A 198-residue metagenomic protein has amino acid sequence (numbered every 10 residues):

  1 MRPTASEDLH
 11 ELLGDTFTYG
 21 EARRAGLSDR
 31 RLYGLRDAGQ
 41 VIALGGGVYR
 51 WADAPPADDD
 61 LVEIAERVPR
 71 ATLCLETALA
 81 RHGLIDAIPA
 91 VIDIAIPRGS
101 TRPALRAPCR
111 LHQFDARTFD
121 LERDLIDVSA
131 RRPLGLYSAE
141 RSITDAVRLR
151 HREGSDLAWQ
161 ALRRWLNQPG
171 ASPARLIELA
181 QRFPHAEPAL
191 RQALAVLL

Functional and structural regions predicted by a protein language model:
P3-L27, R31, R36, L44 (+1 more regions): Nucleic-acid-binding surface
G39: Glycine-centered, phosphate/nucleic-acid-interacting loop/turn motifs that mediate DNA/RNA or nucleotide
